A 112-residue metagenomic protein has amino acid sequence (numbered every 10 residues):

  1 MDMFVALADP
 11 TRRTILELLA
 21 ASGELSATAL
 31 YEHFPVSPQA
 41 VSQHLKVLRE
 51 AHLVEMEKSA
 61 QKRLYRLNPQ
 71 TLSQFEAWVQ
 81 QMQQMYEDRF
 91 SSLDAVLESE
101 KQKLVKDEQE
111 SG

Functional and structural regions predicted by a protein language model:
M1, D9-R13: Short alpha-helical elements of helix-turn-helix
F4, L16-L19: Hydrophobic structural patches
F4-V5, L64: Short basic coil micro-motifs at the edges of alpha-helical modules that engage polyanionic partners
L18-A21, L25-H33, P38, E50 (+2 more regions): C-terminal regulatory/oligomerization modules of transcriptional regulators
L45-K46: Short, hydrophobic-biased segments on the C-terminal half of alpha helices that form "recognition helices"
K58-L64: Short, Lys/Arg-rich nucleic-acid/phosphate-binding segment
